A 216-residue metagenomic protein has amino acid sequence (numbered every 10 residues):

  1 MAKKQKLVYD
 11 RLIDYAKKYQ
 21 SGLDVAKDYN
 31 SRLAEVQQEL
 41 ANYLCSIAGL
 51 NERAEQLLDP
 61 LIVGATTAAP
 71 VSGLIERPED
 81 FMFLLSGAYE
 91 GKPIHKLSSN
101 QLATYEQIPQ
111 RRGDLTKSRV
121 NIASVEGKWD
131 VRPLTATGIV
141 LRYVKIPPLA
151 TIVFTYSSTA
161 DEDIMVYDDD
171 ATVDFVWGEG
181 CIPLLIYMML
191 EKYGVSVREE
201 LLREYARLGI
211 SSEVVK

Functional and structural regions predicted by a protein language model:
M1-K216: Glycine-enriched, solvent-exposed interface loops adjoining structured elements
